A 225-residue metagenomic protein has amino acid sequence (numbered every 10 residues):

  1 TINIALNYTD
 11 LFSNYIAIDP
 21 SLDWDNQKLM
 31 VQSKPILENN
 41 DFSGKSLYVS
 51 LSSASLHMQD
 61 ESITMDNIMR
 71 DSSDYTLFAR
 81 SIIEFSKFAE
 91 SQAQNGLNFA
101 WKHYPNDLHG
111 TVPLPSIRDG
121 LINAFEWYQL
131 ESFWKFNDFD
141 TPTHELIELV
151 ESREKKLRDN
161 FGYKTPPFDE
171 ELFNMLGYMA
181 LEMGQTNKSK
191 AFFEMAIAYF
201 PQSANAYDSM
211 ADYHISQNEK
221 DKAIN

Functional and structural regions predicted by a protein language model:
T1-K188, F192-S216, N225: Non-catalytic cap/lid and distal C-terminal segments of serine-dependent acyl enzymes
K220: A cross-family detector of function-defining hotspots
